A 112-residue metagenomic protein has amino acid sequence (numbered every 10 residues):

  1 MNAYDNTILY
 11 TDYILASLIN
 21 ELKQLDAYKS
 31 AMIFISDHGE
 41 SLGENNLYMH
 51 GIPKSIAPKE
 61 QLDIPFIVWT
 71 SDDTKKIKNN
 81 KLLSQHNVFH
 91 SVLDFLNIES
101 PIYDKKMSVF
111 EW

Functional and structural regions predicted by a protein language model:
M1-W112: Catalytic domains that recognize anionic headgroups
